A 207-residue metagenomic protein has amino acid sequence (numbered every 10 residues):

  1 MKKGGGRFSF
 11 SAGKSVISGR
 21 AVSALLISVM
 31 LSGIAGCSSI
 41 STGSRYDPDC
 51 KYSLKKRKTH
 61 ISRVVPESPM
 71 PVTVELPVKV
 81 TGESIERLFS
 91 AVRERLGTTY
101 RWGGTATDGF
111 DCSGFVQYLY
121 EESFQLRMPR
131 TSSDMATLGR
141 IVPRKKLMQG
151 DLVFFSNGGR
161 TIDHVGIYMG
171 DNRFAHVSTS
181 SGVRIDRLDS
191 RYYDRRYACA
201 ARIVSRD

Functional and structural regions predicted by a protein language model:
K2-R7, S38-H60, I162, M169-D207: Aromatic- and glycine-rich peptidoglycan recognition patches
G4-L25: Bacterial N-terminal signal peptides that target proteins for export
S32-G36: C-terminal motif of bacterial Sec signal peptides marking the signal peptidase cleavage site
L54-W102: Post-signal-peptide N-terminal segment of Sec-exported extracytoplasmic proteins
T98-Q149: Catalytic cysteine-centered active-site loop
G150-D151, N172: Structural motif
